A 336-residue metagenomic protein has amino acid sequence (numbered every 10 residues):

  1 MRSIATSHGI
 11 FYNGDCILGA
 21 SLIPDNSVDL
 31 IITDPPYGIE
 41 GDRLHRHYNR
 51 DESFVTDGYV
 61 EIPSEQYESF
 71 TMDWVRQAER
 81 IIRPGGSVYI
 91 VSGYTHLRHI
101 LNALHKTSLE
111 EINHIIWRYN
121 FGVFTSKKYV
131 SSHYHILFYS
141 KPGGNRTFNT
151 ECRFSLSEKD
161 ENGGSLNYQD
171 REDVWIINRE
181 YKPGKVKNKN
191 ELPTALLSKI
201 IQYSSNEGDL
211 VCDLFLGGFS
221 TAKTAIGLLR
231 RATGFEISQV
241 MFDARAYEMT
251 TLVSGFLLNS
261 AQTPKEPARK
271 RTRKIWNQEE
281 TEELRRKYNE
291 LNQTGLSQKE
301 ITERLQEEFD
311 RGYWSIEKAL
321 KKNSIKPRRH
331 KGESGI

Functional and structural regions predicted by a protein language model:
M1-F235, V240-F242, G312-S315, R328: Core catalytic lobe of class I
T107, G218, L228, M249-L252 (+3 more regions): The DNA-recognition helices of helix-turn-helix-type DNA-binding domains
Y139, L284-Y288, I316: An aromatic-rich alpha-helical recognition segment common to small helix-rich domains
R245-A246: Conserved SAM-binding loop
V253-P267, P327-I336: Short Lys/Arg-enriched helix C-cap and helix-to-coil transition segments that create basic nucleic-acid-contact patches
N277-L296: Short, amphipathic alpha-helical "recognition" segments used to contact nucleic acids or chromatin
L291-E307: Short, charged amphipathic recognition helices of the HTH superfamily and cognate SANT/SANTA-like modules
Q306-K322: Short, basic interhelical loop/turn and adjoining N-cap of the next helix at nucleic-acid- or acidic-partner-contacting
